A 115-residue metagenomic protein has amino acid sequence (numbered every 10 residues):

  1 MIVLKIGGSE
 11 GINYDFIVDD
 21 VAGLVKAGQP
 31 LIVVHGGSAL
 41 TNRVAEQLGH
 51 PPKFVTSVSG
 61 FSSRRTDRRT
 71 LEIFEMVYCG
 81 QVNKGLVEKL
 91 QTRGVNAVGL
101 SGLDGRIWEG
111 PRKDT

Functional and structural regions predicted by a protein language model:
M1-T115: Nucleotide/pyrophosphate-binding catalytic subdomain
